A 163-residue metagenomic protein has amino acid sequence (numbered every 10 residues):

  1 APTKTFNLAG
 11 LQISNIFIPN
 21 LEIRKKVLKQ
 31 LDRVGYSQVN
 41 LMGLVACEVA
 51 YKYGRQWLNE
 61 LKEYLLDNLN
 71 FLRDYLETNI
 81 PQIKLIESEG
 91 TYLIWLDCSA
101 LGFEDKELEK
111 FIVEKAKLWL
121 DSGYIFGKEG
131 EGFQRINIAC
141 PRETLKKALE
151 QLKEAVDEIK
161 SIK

Functional and structural regions predicted by a protein language model:
A1-L66, E154-V156: Conserved core segment of the aminotransferase class I/II
P2-T3, Q82-I83, G123-I125: Short, solvent-exposed loop/turn elements at beta->coil junctions and helix N-caps that rim active or binding pockets
N7-L8, V39, I86-S88, G127-G130: Short, flexible turn/loop "capping" segments at secondary-structure junctions
N20-L21, A100-G102, P141-E143: Helix N-cap motif at beta-to-alpha junctions
E48, E63-R73, L85-C98, G130: Conserved glycine-rich beta-strand-loop-beta hairpin in the small C-terminal domain of fold type I
L76-I86, K160-K163: Surface-exposed helix-capping loop/turn segments at secondary-structure junctions
F111-L120, F126-K163: PLP-dependent enzyme catalytic core of the Aspartate aminotransferase-like
